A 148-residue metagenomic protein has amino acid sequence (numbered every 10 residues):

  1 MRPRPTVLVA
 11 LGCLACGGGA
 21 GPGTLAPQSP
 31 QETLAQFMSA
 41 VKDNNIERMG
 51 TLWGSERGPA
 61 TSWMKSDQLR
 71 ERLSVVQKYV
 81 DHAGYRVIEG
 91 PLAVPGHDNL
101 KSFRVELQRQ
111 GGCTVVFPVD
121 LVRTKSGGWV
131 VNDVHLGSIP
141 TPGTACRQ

Functional and structural regions predicted by a protein language model:
M1-L14: Sec-dependent bacterial lipoprotein signal peptides
C13-C16, C113: Generic recognition of cysteine residues
C16-D43, T51: Short, low-complexity N-terminal intrinsically disordered segments enriched in polar/charged residues
G23, P27, S62, S66-L69 (+1 more regions): Intrinsic-disorder-associated interaction segments
Q31-E32, Q36, E47-S102, C113: Short solvent-exposed beta->alpha transition segments
H82, R86-Q148: Exposed beta-sheet edge and beta->alpha loop/turn motif
